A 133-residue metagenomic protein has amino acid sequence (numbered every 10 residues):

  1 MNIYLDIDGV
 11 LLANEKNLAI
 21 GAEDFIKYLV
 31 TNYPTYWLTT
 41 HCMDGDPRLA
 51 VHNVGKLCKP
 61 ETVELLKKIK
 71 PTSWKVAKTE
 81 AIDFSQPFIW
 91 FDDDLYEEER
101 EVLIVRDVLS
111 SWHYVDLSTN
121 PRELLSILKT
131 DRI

Functional and structural regions predicted by a protein language model:
M1-V76: Alpha-helical substrate-recognition element adjacent to the catalytic core
V51-I133: C-terminal cap/substrate-recognition subdomain and adjoining C-terminal extension of metal-dependent phosphatase-like
